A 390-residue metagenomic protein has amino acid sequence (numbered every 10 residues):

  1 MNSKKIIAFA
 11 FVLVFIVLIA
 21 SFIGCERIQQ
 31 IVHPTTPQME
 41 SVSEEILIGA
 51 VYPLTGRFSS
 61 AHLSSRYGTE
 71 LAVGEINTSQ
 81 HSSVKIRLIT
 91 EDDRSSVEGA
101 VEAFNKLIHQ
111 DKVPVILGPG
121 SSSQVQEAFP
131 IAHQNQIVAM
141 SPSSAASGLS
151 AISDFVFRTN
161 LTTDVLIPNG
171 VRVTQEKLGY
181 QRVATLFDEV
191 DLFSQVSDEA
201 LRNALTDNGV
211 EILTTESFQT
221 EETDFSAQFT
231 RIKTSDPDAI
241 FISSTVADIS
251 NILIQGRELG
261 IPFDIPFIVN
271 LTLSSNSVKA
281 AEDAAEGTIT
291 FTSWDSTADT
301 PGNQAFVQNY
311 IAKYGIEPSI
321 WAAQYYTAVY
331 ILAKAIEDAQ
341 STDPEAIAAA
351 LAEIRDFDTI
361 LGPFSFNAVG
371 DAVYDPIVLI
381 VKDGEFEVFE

Functional and structural regions predicted by a protein language model:
I28-P37, S60-Y67, E75, S79-S150 (+3 more regions): Beta-alpha junction/loop-to-helix N-cap segments that form part of ligand/metal-binding clefts
E40-V42, I46-G68, E91-V97, G120-S121 (+3 more regions): Extracytoplasmic "Venus flytrap"
A50, L107-G120, M140-P142, A184-F187 (+4 more regions): Periplasmic-binding protein-like
A100, T159-R182, Q195, D224-S226 (+4 more regions): Hydrophobic alpha-helical segments within soluble ligand-binding/sensing domains
A132-Q134, S197-F291: Extracellular/periplasmic bilobed ligand-binding domains
V156-T220, A239, L332: An alpha-beta-alpha
L253-Y326, I380, E385-V388: Extracellular/periplasmic periplasmic-binding protein-like sensory domains
A312-A322, A333-E385: Segments of small-molecule ligand-sensing domains
